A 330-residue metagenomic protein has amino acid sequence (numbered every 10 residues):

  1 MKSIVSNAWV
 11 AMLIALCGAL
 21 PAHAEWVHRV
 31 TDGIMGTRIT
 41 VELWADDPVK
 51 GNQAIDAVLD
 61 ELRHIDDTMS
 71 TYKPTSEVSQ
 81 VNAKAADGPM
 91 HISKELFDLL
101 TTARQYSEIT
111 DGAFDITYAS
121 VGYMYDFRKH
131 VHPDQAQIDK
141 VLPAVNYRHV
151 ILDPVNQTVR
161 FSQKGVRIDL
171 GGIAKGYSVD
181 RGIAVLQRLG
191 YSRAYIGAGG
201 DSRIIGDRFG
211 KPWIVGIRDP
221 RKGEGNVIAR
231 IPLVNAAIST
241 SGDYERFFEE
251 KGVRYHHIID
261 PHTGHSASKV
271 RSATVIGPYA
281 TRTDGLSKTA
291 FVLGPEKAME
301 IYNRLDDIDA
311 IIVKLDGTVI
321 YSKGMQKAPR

Functional and structural regions predicted by a protein language model:
K2-W9, P21-R330: Mature catalytic core of soluble alpha/beta enzymes
I14-A22: Hydrophobic h-region of N-terminal signal peptides that target proteins for export in Gram-negative bacteria
